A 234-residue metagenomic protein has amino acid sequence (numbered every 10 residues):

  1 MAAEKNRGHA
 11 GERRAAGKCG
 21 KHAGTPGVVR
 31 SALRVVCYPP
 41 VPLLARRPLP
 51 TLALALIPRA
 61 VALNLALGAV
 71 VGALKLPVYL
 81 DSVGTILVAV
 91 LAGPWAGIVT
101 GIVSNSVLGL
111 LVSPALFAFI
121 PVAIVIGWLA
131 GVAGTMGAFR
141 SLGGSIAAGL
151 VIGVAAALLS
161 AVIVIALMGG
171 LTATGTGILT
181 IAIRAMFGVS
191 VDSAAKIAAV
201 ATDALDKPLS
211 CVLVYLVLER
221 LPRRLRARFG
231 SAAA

Functional and structural regions predicted by a protein language model:
A2-K5, G11, G24-L91, W95-S106 (+1 more regions): Hydrophobic transmembrane alpha-helices
E4-K5, G27, A32-C37, A118-L159: Alpha-helical transmembrane segments and their immediate juxtamembrane flanks in integral membrane proteins
R13, C19-H22: Cationic, low-complexity basic patches in intrinsically disordered or flexible, solvent-exposed regions
L54-R59, V83, I98-I102, F117-P121 (+2 more regions): Hydrophobic alpha-helical transmembrane segments
V61-A69, P94, I98-I102, G109 (+6 more regions): Transmembrane alpha-helical segments of multi-pass membrane transport proteins and ion-pumping complexes
L65-L80, V103-G144, V164, A173: Interfacial aromatic-anchored transmembrane helix boundaries in multi-pass membrane proteins
A73-K75, S141-A234: Membrane-embedded alpha-helical hairpins and interfacial helices in multi-pass inner-membrane proteins
